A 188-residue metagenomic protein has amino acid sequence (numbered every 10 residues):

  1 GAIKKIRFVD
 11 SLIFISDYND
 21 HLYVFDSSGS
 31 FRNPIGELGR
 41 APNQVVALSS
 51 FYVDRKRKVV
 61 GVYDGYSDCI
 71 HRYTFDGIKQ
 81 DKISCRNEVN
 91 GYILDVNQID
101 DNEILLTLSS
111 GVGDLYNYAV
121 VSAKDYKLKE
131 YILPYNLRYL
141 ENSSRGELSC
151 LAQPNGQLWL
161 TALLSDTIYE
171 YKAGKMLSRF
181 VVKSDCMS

Functional and structural regions predicted by a protein language model:
G1, Y23-E37, C69-S84, N117-L140 (+1 more regions): Surface-exposed loop/turn elements that mediate protein-protein interactions on large endomembrane-trafficking
G1-N19: Beta-strand-rich domains and repeat architectures in extracellular enzymes and scaffolds, especially beta-propellers
A2, S30-R57, Y63-G65, N87: Blade-loop segments of beta-propeller domains
A2-K5, V45-F51, N90-N97, E141-S149: Repeated scaffold domains used in trafficking and secretory/extracellular systems, primarily beta-propellers
F8-D10, V53-R57, Q98-D101, Q153-P154: Residue-level detector of Asp-centered blade-edge/turn motifs that repeat once per structural unit in beta-propeller
S67-D68, S110-D114, S165: Short glycine/acidic-enriched loop and turn motifs that connect beta-strands
Q98, L105-A152, W159: Solenoidal tandem-repeat scaffolds enriched in leucines and small polar residues
